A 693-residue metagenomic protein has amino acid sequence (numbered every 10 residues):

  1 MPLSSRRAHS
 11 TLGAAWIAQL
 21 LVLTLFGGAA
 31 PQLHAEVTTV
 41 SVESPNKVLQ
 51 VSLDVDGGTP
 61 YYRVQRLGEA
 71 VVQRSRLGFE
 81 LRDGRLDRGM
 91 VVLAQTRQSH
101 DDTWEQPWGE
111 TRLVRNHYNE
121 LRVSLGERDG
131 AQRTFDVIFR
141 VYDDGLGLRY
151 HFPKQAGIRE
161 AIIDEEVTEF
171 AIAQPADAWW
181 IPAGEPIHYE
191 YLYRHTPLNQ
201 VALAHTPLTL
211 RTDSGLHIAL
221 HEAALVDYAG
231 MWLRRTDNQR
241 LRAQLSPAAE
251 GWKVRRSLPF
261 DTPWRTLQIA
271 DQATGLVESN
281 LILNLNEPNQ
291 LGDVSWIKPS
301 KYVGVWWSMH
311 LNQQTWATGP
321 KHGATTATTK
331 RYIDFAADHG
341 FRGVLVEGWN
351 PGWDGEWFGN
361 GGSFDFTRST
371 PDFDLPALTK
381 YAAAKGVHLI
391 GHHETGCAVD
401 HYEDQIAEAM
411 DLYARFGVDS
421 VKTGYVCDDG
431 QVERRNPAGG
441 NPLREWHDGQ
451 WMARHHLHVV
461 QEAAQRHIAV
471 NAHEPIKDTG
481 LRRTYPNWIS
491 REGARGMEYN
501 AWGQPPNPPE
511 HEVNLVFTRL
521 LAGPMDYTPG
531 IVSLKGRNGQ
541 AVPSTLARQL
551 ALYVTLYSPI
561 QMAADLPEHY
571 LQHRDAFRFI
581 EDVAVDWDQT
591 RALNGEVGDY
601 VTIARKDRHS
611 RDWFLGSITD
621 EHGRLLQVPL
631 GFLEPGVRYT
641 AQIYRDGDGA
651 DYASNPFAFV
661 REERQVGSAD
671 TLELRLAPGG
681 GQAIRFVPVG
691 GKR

Functional and structural regions predicted by a protein language model:
M1-A14: N-terminal secretory signal peptides that target proteins for export/translocation
G13-G28: Bacterial N-terminal signal peptides
V37-G292: N-terminal accessory beta-strand-rich subdomains and adjacent acidic, glycine-rich linkers that precede catalytic cores
V123, A563-F614, G649-F657: Glycan-recognition and catalytic regions of carbohydrate-active enzymes
S257-H339, G343: An acidic-aromatic substrate-binding cleft motif
G348-L534, A541: Aromatic- and carboxylate-enriched substrate-binding clefts and catalytic-loop regions of carbohydrate-active enzymes
E596-Y639, Q682-R685: Carbohydrate-binding surface patches
E663-R693: C-terminal beta-strand-rich structural cap/linker in extracellular carbohydrate-active enzymes
